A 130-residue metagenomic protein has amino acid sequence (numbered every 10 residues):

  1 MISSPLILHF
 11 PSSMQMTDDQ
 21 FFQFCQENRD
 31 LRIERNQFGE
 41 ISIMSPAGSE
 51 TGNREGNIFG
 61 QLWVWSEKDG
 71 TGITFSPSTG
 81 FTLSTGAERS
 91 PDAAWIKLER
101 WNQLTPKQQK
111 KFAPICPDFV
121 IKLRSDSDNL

Functional and structural regions predicted by a protein language model:
M1-L130: Gly/Pro/Ser/Thr-rich low-complexity, intrinsically disordered segments predominantly at protein N-termini
